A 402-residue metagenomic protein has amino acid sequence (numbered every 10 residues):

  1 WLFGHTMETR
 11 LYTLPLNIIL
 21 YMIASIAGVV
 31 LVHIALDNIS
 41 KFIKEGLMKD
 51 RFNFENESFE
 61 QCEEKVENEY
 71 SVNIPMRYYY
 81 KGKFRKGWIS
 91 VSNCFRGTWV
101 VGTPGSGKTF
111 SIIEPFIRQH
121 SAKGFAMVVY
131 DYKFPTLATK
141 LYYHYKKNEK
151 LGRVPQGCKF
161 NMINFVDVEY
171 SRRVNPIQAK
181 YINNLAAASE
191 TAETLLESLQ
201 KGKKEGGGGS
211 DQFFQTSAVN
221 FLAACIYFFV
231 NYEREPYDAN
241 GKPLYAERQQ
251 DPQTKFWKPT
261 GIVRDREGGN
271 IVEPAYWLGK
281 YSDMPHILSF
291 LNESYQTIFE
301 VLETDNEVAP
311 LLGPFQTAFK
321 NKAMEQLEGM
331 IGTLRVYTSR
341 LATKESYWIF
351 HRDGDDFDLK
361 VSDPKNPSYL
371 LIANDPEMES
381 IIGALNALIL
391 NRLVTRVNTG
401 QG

Functional and structural regions predicted by a protein language model:
W1-S106, F110-P115, K123: Basic- and hydrophobic-enriched, low-structure N-terminal and domain-boundary segments that flank ATP-binding catalytic
K44-M48, V91-G402: P-loop NTPase motor domains
